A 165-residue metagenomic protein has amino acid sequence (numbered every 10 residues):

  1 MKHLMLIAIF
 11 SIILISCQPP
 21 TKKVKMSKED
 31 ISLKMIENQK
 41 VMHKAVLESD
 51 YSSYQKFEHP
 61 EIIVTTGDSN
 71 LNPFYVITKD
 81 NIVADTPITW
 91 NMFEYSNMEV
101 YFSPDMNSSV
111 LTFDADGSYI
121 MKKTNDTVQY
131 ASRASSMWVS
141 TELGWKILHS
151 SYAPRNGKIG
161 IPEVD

Functional and structural regions predicted by a protein language model:
M1-L4: Positively charged n-region of N-terminal signal peptides that target proteins for export
F10-C17: Hydrophobic h-region of N-terminal signal peptides that target proteins for export in Gram-negative bacteria
C17-P60, E163-D165: Short, low-complexity N-terminal intrinsically disordered segments enriched in polar/charged residues
T21, A131-I161: Short beta-strand edge/turn micro-motifs at domain boundaries
V24, K122-V128, G157-E163: A short acidic/glycine-rich loop-to-helix N-cap element
E29-K34, Y51-S109, D114, V128-Q129: A solvent-exposed, acidic/Ser-Thr-rich amphipathic alpha-helical stretch
E58, A115-G117, S151-P154: Short beta-strand segments enriched in hydrophobic/aromatic residues within well-folded beta-rich domains
A115-K123, W138: Beta-strand elements of well-folded, non-transmembrane domains
